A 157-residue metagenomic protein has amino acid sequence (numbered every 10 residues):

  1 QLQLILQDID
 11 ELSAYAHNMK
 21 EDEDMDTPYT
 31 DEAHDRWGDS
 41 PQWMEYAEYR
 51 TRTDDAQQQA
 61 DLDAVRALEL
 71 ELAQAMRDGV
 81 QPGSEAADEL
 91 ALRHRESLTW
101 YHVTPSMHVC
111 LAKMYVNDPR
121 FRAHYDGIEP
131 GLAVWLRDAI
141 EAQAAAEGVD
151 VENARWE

Functional and structural regions predicted by a protein language model:
Q1-E157: Amphipathic alpha-helical "stalk" segments
